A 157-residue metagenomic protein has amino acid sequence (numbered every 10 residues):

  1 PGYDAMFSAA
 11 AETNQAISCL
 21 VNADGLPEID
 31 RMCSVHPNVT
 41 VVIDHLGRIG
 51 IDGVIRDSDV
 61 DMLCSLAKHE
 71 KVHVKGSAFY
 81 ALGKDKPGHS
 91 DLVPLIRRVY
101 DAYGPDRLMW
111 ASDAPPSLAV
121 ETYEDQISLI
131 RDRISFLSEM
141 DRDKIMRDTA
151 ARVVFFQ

Functional and structural regions predicted by a protein language model:
P1-M109: Catalytic pocket-lining loop regions of alpha/beta-barrel enzymes, especially the amidohydrolase/enolase/GH5 lineages
A81, P116-L118: Short, active-site-adjacent cap segments at secondary-structure transitions
R98, A102-M109, L118-Q157: Mid-to-C-terminal alpha-helical segments outside catalytic/metal-binding sites
D113: Active-site glycine-centered loops adjacent to acidic/histidine catalytic or metal-binding residues that shape
